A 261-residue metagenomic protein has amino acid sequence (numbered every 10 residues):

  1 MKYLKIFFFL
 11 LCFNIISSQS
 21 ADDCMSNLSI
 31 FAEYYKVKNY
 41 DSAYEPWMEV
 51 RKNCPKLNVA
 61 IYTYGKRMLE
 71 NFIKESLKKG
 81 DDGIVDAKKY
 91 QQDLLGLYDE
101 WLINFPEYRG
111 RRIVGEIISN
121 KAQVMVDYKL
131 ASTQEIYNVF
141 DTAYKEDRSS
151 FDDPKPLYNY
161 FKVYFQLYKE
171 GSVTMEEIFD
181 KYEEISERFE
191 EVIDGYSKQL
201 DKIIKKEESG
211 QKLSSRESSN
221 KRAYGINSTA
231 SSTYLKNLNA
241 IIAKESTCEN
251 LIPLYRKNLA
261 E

Functional and structural regions predicted by a protein language model:
M1-C24, K66: Bacterial Sec-dependent N-terminal signal peptides
Q19-E261: Preference for long, solvent-exposed alpha-helical segments and helix-linker "stalks"
